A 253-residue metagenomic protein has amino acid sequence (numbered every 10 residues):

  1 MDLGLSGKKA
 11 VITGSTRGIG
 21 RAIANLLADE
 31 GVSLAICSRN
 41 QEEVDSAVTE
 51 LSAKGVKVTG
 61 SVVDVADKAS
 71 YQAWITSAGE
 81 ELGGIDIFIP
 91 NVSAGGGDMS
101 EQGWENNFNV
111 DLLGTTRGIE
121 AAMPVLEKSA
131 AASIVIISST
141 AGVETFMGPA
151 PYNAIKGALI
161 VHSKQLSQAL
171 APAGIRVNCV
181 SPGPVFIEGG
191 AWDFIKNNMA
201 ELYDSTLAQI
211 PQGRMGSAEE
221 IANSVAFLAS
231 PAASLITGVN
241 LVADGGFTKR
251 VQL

Functional and structural regions predicted by a protein language model:
M1, P172, P184-Q209, R250-L253: A glycine/serine/threonine-rich, flexible loop-to-helix segment that serves as the NAD(P) cofactor-binding "lid"
T16-R17: Conserved glycine-rich cofactor-binding loop
S93-F108, T206: Substrate-binding pocket helix/loop in short-chain dehydrogenase/reductase
I119, I155, S163: Active-site helix of classical SDR
S139: Residue(s) in the substrate-gating loop at a strand-loop-helix junction that position the organic substrate next
E144, V225-A226, T237-L253: Short C-terminal tail/terminal secondary-structure segment of NAD(P)H-dependent dehydrogenase/reductase domains
A171, R176, I236-G238: Short, small/polar-rich loop/turn modules that mediate ligand/substrate recognition or access, typified
